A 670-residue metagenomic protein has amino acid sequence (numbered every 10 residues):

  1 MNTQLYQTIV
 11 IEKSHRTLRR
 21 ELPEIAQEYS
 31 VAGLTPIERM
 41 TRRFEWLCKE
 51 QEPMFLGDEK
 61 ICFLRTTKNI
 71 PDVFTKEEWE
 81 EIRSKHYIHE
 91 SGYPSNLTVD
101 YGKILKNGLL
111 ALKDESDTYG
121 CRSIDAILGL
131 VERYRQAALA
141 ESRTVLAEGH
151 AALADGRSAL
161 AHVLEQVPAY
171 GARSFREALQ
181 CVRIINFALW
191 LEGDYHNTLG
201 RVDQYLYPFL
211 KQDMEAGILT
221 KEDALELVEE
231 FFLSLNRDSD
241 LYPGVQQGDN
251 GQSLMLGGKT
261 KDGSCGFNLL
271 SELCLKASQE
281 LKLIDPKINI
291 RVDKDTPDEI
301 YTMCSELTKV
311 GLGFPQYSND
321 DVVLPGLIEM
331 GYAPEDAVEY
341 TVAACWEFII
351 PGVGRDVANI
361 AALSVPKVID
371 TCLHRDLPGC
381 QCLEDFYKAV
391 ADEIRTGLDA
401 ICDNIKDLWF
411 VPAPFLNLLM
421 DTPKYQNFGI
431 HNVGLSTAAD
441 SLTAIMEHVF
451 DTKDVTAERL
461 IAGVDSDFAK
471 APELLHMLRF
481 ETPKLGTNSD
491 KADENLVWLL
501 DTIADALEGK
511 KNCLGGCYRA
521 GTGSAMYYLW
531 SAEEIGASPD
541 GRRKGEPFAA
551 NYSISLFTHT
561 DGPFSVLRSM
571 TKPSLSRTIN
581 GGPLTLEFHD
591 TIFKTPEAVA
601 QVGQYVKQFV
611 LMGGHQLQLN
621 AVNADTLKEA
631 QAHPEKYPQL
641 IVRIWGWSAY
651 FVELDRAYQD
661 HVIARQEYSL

Functional and structural regions predicted by a protein language model:
M1-G120, A137-A140, L160-Y170, S174-L670: Conserved catalytic cores of very large enzyme subunits
S123-V131, R135, L146-G149: Low-complexity, highly charged intrinsically disordered N-terminal segments that act as targeting/localization
L139, R143-L146, L153: Intrinsically disordered, low-complexity proline-rich tandem-repeat tracts
